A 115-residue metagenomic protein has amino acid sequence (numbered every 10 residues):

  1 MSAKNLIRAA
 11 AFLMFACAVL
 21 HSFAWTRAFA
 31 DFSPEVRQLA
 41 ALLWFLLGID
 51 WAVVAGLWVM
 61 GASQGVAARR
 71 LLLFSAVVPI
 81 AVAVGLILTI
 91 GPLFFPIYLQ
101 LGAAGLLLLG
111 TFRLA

Functional and structural regions predicted by a protein language model:
M1-K4, R113-A115: Positively charged n-region of N-terminal signal peptides that target proteins for export
S2-M14, L71-L72: Interfacial segments of alpha-helical transmembrane regions
F12-W25, Q38-A62, F74-P79: Core segments of alpha-helical transmembrane spans in multipass integral membrane proteins
V19-A30, V84-P92: C-terminal ends of transmembrane alpha-helices and the immediately adjacent extracellular/lumenal or cytosolic loop
D31-L39, A55-A68, A83-L88: Short juxtamembrane and helix-loop transition motifs at transmembrane-helix boundaries in membrane proteins
P34-A41, L93-A103: Non-cytosolic membrane-interface motifs at loop->transmembrane helix junctions
S63-Y98, G110-A115: Membrane-helix boundary connector in multi-pass membrane proteins
A103-G110: Small-residue-rich segments of transmembrane alpha-helices in multi-pass membrane proteins, especially helix faces
